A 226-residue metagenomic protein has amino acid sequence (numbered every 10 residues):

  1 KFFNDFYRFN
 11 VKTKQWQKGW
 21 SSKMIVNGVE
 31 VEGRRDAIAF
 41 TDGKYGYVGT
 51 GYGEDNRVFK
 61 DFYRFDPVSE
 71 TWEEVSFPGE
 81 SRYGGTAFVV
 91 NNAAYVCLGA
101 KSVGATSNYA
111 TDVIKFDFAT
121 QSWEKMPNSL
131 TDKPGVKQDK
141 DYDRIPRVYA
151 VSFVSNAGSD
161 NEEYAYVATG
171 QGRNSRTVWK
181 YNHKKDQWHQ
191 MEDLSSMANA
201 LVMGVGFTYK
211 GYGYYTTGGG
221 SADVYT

Functional and structural regions predicted by a protein language model:
K1-T226: Kelch-like beta-propeller repeat domains
